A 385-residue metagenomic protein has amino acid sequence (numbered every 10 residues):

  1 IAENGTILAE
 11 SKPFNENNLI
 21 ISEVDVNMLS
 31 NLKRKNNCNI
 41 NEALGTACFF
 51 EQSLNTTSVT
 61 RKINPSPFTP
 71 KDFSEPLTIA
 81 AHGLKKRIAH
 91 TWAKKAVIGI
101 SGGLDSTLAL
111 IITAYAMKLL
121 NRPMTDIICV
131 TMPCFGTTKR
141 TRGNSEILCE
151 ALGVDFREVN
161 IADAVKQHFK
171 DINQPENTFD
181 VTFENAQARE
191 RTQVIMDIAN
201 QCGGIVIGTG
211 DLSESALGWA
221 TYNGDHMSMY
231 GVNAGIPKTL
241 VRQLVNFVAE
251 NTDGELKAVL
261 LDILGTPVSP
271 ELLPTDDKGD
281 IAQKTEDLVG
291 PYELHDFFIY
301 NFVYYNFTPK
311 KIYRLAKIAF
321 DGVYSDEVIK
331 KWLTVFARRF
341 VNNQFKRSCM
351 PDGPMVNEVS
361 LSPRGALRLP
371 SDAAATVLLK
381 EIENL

Functional and structural regions predicted by a protein language model:
E3-T6, E10-S11, E16-L19, E23 (+2 more regions): ATP/NTP-dependent adenylation/nucleotidyl-transfer catalytic domains that generate, transfer, or process NMP-activated
